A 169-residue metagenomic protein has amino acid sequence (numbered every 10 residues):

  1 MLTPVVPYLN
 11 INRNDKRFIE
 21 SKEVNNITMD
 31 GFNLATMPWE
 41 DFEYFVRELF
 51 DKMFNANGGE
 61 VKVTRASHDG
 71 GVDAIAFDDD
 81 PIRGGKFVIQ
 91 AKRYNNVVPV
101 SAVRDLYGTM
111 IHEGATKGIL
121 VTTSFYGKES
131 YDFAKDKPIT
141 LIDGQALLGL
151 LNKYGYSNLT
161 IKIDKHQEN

Functional and structural regions predicted by a protein language model:
M1-N169: Mixed-charge (Asp/Glu-Lys/Arg
